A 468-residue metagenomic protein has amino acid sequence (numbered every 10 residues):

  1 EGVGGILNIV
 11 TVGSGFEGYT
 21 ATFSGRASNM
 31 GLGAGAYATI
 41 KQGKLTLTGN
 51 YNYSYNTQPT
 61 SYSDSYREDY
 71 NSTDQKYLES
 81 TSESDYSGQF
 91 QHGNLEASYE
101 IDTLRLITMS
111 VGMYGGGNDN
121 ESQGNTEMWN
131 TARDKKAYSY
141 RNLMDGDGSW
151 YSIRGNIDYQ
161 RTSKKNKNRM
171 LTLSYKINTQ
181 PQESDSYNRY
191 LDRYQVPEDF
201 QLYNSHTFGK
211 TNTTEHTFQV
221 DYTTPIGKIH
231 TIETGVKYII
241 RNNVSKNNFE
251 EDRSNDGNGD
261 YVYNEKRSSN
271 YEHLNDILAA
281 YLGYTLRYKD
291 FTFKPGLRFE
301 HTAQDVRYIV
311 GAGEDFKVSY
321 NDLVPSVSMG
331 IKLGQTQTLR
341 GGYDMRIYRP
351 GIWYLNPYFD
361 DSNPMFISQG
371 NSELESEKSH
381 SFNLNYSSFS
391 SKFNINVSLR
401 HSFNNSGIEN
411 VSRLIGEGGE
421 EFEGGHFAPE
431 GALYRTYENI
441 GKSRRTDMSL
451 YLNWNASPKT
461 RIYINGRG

Functional and structural regions predicted by a protein language model:
G2-S24: N-terminal periplasmic accessory domains that precede and gate Gram-negative outer-membrane beta-barrel machines
T22-F23, L78-E83, Y138-D145, D158-Q160 (+5 more regions): Extracellular loop and loop/strand-boundary signature of outer-membrane beta-barrel proteins
S28, D85-S87, D145-Y151, F208-T214 (+5 more regions): Replace "Gram-negative outer membrane beta-barrel proteins" with "bacterial and organellar outer membrane beta-barrel
M30-S61, D74-E121, Y151-I153, I464: Transmembrane beta-barrel wall of Gram-negative outer-membrane proteins
T60-D74, N120-K136, E183-Y194, E198-D199 (+7 more regions): Outer-membrane beta-barrel translocator domains and adjoining extracellular loop/strand segments of Gram-negative
T81, E215-T217, V262-S269, E375 (+2 more regions): Outer membrane beta-barrel strand-and-loop segments of large Gram-negative receptors, especially TonB-dependent
H92-N94, S98-G116, N142-R307, K332 (+2 more regions): Face-selective signature of the C-terminal outer-membrane beta-barrel domain
A303-D305, Q335-H380, H401-E430, R435: Surface-exposed extracellular loop regions of Gram-negative outer-membrane beta-barrel proteins, predominantly
